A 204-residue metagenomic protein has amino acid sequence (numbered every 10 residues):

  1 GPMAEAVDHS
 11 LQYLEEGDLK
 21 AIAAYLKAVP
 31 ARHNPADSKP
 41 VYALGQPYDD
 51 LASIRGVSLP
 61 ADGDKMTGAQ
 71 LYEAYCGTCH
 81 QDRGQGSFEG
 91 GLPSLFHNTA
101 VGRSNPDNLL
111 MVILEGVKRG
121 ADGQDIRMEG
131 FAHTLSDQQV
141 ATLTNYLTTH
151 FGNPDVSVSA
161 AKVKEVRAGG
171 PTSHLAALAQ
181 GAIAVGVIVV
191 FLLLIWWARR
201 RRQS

Functional and structural regions predicted by a protein language model:
G1-D64, A184-S204: Post-cleavage N-terminal segment of exported redox proteins
G1-G17, E89-S94, E115-P171: Axial heme c-ligation environment in periplasmic c-type cytochrome domains
G17-A21, T67, S104, N108 (+2 more regions): Generic recognition of stable, solvent-exposed alpha-helical segments in well-folded globular domains
A23, G77-H80, L114, T144: Short, surface-exposed helix/turn micro-motifs that flank interaction/cofactor sites
H33-A36, Q81, V156: Acidic/polar loop patches that form or flank catalytic/metal-binding clefts of enzymes that bind anionic ligands
G45-S53, P60-F88, H97, G102-M111: Sequence/structural segment immediately N-terminal to covalent heme-attachment motifs in c-type and related
L51-S53, S159-A182: Short, aromatic-rich amphipathic segments at membrane interfaces that lie adjacent to a transmembrane helix or signal
